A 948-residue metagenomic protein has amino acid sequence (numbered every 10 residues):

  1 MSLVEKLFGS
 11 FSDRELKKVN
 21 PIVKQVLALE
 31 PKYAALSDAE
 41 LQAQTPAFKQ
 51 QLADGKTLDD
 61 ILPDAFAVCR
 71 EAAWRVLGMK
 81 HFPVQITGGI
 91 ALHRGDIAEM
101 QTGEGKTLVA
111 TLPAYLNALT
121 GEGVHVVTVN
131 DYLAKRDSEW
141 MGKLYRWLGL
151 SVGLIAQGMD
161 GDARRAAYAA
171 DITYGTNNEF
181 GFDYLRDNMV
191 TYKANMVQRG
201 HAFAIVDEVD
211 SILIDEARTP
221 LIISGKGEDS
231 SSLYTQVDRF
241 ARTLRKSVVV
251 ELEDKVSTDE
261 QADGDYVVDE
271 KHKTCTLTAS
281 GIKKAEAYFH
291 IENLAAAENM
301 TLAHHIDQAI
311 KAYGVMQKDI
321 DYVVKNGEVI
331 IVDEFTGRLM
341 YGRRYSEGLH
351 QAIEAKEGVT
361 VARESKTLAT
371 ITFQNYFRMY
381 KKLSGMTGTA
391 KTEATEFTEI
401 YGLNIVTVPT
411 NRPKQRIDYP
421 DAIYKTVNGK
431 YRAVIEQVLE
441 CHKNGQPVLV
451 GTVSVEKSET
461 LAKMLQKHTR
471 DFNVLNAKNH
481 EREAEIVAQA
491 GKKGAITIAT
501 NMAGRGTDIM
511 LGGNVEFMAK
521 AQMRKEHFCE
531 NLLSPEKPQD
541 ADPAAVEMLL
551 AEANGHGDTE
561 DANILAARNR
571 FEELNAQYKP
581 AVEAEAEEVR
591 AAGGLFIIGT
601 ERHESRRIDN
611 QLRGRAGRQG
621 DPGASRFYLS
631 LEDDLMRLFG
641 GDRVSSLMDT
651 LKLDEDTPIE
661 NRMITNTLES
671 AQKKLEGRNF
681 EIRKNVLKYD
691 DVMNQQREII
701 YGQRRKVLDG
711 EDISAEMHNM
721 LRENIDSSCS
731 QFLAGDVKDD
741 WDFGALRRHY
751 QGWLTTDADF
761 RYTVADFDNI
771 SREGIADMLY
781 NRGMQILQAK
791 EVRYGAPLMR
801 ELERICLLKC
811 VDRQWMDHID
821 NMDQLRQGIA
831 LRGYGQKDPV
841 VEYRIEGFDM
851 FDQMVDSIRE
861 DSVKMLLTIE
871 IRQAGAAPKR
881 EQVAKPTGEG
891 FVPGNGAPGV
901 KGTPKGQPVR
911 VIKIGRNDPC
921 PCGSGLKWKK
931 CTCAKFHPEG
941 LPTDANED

Functional and structural regions predicted by a protein language model:
M1-S630, D634-L647, K652, G702 (+2 more regions): Conserved P-loop NTPase motor core
Y33, Y322-I330, T336-R344, V589-R590 (+7 more regions): Extended, charged helical/alpha-beta scaffold domains that provide interaction surfaces
T219, V448, R505, W815 (+2 more regions): Glycine-centered loop/turn positions within well-structured domains that cap or flank conserved ligand/cofactor-binding
G445-S458, D709-G710, K738, V764-D768 (+1 more regions): Short, Lys/Glu-rich amphipathic helical modules
V450, I498, W815, F851 (+2 more regions): Hydrophobic, well-ordered secondary-structure elements that form the walls of internal hydrophobic environments
R910-K929, C933, G940: Short Cys/His-rich zinc-binding micro-motifs
